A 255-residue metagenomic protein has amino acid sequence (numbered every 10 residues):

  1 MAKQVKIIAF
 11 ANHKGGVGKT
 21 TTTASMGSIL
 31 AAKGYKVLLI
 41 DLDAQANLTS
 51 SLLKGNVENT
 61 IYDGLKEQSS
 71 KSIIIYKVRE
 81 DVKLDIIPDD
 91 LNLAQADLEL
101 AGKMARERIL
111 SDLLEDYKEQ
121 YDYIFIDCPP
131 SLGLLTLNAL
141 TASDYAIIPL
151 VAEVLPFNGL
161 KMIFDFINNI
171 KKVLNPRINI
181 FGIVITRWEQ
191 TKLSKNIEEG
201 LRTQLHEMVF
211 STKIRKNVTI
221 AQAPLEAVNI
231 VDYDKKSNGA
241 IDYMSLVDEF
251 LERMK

Functional and structural regions predicted by a protein language model:
M1-K255: P-loop NTP-binding core
